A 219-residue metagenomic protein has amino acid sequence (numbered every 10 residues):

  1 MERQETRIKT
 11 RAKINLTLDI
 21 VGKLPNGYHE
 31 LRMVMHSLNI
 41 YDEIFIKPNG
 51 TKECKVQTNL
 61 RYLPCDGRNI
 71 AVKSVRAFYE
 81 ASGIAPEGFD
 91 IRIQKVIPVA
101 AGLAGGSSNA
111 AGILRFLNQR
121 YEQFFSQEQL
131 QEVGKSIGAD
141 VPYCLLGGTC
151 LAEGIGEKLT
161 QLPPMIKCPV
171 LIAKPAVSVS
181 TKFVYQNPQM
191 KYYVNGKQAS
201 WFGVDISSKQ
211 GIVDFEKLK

Functional and structural regions predicted by a protein language model:
E2-A101, Q119-E128, P164-M165, K174-V177: ATP-binding N-lobe of GHMP and related small-molecule kinases
I8-K9, S74, A85, Q131-V133 (+1 more regions): Glycine-rich, charge-dense phosphate/pyrophosphate-binding loop(s) and the adjacent flexible "lid"/catalytic subdomain
L18, D42-I46, D140-C144, C150-L151 (+1 more regions): Short beta-strand scaffold segments in enzyme catalytic cores
H36-S37, K135-S136, P142-L145, L162-I166: Solvent-exposed alpha-helices and their adjacent loops that cap or buttress functional pockets in soluble metabolic
I84-E157: Gly/Ser-rich oxyanion-binding loop with an adjacent helix/lid that shapes the negatively charged ligand pocket
L146, L151-K219: Conserved, helical-rich catalytic subdomain that frames metal- and/or nucleotide-binding sites in enzyme alpha/beta
